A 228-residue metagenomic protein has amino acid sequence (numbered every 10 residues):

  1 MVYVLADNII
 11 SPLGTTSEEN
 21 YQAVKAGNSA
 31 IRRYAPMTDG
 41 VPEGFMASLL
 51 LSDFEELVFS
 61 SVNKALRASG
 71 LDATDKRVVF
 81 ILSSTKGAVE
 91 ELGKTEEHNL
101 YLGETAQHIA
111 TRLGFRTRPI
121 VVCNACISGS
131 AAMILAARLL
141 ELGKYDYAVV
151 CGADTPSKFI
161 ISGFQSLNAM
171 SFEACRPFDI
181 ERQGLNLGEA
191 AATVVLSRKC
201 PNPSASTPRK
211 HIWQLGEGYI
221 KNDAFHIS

Functional and structural regions predicted by a protein language model:
M1-S11, T15-G44, A174-S228: Condensing-enzyme catalytic core mediating Claisen C-C bond formation in acyl metabolism
I9-I10, S84-G87, N124-S128, A153-S157 (+1 more regions): Acidic, glycine-rich active-site loops and adjacent beta-strand->loop/helix elements that engage anionic groups
L13-S84, A88-V89: Conserved active-site "lid/cap" helical segment
I31-E56, G87-L139, K144, F159-L187: Conserved catalytic cysteine-centered active-site region of acyl-thioester-dependent Claisen-condensing enzymes
A68-V79, Q107-R118, E141-A148, S171-D179 (+1 more regions): Structural signature of cysteine-dependent C-C bond-forming condensing enzymes
I81, V149-C151, V194-L196: Structural motif
Y147, G152-D154, A190: Acidic/serine-rich, low-complexity amphipathic helices located in mid- to C-terminal regulatory regions
